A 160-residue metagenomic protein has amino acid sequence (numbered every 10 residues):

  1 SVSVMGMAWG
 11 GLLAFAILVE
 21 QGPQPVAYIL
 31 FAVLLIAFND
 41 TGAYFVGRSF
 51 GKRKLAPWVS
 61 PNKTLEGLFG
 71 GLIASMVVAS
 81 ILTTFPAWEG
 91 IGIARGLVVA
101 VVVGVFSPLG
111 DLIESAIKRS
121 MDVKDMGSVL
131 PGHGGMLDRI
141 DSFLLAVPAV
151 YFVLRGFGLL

Functional and structural regions predicted by a protein language model:
S1-V101: Membrane-embedded alpha-helical bundles of polytopic integral membrane proteins
I36-K52, A56, L65-F69, V105-V147: Acidic (Asp/Glu-rich) catalytic motifs at the cytosolic membrane interface
P61, W88, G132, F143 (+1 more regions): Juxtamembrane helix-loop transition sites at the ends of transmembrane segments in multi-pass membrane proteins
G70-A74, T83, D141-V147, G158-L159: Short alpha-helix boundary/capping motifs
F152-L160: Juxtamembrane boundary at the C-terminal end of a transmembrane helix
